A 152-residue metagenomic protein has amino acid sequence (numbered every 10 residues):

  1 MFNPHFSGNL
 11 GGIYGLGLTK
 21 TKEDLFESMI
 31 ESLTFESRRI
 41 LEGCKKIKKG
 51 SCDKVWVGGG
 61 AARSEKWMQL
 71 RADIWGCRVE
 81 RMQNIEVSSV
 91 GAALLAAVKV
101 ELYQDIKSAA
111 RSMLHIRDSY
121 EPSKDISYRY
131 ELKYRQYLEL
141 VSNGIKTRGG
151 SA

Functional and structural regions predicted by a protein language model:
M1-A152: Glycine/Thr-rich phosphate-binding loops that ligate phosphate moieties of nucleotide and other phosphorylated ligands
